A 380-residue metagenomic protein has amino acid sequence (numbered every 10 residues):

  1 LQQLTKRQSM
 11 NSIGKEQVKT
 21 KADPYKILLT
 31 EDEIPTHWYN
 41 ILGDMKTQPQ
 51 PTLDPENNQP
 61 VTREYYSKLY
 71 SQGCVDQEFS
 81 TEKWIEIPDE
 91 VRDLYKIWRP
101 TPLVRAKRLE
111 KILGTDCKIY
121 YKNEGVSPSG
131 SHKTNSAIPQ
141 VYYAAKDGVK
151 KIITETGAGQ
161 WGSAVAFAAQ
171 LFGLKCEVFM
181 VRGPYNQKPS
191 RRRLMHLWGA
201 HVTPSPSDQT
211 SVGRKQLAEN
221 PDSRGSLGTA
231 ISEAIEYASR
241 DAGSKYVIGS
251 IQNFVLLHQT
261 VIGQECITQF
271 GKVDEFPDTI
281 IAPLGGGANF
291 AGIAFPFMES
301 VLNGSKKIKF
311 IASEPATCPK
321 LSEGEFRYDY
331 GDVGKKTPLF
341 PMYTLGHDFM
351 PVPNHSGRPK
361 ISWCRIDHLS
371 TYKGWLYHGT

Functional and structural regions predicted by a protein language model:
G14-V149: Positively charged, low-complexity intrinsically disordered leader regions
W84-E86, Q216-F254, D274, E299-L302 (+1 more regions): Active-site/ligand-binding loops adjacent to catalytic centers
R99, I119-N123, I153-T154, T203-S205 (+4 more regions): General beta-strand structural signal in soluble alpha/beta enzymes
D116-S127, K146-I152, S244-I251, V273-D278 (+1 more regions): Glycine/charged-rich beta-loop-alpha catalytic/anionic-binding loops adjacent to active sites
P128-P139, S250-E265: A glycine-rich, Thr/Ser-enriched phosphate-binding loop motif common to dinucleotide/cofactor-binding enzymes
S136, A144-G183, F276-N289, F310: A short, small-residue-rich loop immediately preceding and capping a beta-strand
W161-R224, K320-V333: Active-site-proximal loop->helix
F254-V255, Q259-E299, N303, T371: Long hydrophobic segments that form regular secondary structure
